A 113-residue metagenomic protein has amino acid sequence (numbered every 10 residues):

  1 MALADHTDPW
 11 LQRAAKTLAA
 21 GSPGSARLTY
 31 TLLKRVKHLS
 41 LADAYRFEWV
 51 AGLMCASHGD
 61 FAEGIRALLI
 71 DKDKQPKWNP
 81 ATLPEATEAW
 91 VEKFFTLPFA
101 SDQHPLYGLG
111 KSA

Functional and structural regions predicted by a protein language model:
M1-A113: C-terminal alpha-helix plus adjacent terminal tail
